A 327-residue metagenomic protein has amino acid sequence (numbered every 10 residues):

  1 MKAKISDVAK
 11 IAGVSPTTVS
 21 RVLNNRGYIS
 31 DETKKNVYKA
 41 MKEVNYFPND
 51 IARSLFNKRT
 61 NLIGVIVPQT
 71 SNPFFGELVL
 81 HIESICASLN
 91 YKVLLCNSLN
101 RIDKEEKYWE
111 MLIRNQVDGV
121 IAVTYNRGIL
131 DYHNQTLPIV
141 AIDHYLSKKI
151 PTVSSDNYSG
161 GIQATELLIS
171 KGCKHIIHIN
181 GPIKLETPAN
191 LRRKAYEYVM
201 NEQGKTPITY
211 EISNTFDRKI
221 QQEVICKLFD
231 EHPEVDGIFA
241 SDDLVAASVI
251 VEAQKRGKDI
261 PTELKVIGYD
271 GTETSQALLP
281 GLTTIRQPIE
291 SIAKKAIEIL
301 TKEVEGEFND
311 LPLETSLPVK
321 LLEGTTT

Functional and structural regions predicted by a protein language model:
M1-T60, F74: N-terminal helix-turn-helix DNA-binding module of bacterial transcription factors
A3-S6, K58-E166, F229-D230, E234: Alpha-helical recognition/docking segments in bacterial nutrient-uptake and carbohydrate-utilization systems
S15, D118, C173-H175, D236: Short acidic/polar active-site loop segments enriched in Thr and Asp
T18-R21, L55-Q69, L167, H175-P182: Short beta-strand segments enriched in small/hydrophobic residues
P68-E77, L95-D103, V153-Q163, I179-C226 (+4 more regions): Hinge/beta->alpha junction and helix N-cap segments in small-molecule ligand-binding domains
H175, P207-T209, D259-K265: Short acidic capping loops at alpha-helix termini that bridge into adjacent secondary structure
E231-T327: Flexible loop/turn connectors
